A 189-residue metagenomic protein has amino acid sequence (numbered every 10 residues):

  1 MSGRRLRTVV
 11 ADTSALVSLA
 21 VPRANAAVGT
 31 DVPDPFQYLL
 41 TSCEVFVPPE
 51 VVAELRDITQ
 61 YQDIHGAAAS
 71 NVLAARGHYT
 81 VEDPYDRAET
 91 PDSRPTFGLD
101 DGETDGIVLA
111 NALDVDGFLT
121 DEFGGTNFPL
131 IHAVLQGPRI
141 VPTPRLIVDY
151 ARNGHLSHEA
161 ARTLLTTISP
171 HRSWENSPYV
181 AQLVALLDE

Functional and structural regions predicted by a protein language model:
S2-L113, G125-G137, R145, R152-H155 (+2 more regions): Active-site-proximal, substrate-binding regions of enzyme catalytic domains and RNA-binding/basic surfaces
D116: Short acidic/polar active-site loop segments enriched in Thr and Asp
V141: Charged, glycine-enriched surface loops/patches that mediate electrostatic binding to polyanionic ligands
